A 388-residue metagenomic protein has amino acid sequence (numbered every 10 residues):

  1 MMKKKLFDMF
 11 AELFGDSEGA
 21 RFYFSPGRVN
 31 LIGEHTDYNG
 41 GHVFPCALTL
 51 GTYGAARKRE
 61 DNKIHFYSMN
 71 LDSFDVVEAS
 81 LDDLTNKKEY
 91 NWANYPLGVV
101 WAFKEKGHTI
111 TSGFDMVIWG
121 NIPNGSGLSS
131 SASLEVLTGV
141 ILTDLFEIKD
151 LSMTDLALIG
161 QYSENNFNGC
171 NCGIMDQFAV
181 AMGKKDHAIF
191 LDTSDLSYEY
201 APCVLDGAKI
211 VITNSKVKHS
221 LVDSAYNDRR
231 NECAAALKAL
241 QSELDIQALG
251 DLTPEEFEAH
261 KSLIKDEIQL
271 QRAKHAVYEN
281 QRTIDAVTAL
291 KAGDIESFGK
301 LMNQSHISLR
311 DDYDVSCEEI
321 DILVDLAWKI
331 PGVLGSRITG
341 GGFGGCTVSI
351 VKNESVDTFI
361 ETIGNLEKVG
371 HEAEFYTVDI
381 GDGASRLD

Functional and structural regions predicted by a protein language model:
M1-R28, Y53-E89, H187-G335, I350-D388: C-terminal nucleotide
M1-Y23, V29-G33, N39-H42, L81 (+4 more regions): Gly/Ser-rich oxyanion-binding loop with an adjacent helix/lid that shapes the negatively charged ligand pocket
G40-A47, R229-R230: Short Gly/aromatic-enriched secondary-structure transition segments
P45-A47, A55-K58, G107: Short, charge-rich binding segments
S133, C346-I350: FabD-like malonyl-/acyl-CoA
F343: Glycine-rich phosphate-binding loop
